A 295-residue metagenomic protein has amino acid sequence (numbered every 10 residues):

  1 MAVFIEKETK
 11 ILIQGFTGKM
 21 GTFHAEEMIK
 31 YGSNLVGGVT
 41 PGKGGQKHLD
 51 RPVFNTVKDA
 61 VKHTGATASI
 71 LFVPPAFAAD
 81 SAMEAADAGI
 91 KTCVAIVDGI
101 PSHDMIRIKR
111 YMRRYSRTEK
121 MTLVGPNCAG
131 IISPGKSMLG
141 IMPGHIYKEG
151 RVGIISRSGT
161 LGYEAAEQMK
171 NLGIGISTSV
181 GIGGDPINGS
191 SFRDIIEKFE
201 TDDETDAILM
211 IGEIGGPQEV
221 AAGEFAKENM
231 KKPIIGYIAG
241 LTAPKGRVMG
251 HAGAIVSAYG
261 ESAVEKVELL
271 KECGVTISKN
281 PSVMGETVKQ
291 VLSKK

Functional and structural regions predicted by a protein language model:
M1-K295: Catalytic-core regions of core metabolic enzymes, especially those transforming organic acids/acyl-group intermediates
